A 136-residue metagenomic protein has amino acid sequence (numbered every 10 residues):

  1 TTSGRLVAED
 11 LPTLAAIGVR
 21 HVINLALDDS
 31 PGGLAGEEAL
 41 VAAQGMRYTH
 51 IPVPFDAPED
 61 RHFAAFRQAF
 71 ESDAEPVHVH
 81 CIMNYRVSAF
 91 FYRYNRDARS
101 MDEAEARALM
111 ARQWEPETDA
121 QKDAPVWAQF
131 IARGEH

Functional and structural regions predicted by a protein language model:
T1-H78, F90-H136: Cys-dependent protein tyrosine phosphatase-like superfamily
C81: Short cysteine clusters
N84: Substrate/cofactor-recognition hotspot
V87: Short active-site segment of divalent metal-dependent hydrolases/proteases that encodes the spacing between
